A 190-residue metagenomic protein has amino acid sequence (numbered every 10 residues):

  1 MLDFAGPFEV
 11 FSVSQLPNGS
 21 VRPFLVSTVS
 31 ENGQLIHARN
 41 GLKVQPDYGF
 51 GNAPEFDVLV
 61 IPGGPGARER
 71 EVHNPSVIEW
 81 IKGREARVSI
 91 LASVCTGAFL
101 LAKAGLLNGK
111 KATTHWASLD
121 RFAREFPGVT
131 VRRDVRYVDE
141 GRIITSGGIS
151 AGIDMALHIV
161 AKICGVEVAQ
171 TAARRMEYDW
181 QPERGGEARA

Functional and structural regions predicted by a protein language model:
M1-L91, A98-K103, D120-A123, V131-D134 (+1 more regions): Extended, subdomain-level signal for the structured scaffold at the beginning of enzyme domains
E71-P75, T113, A117, G147: Residues at secondary-structure transition points
L91-A92, A112: A short beta-strand/loop micro-motif in the catalytic core of glycosyltransferases that engages the nucleotide-sugar
L106-R124: Short, glycine-/small-residue-rich phosphate/pyrophosphate-handling segment
D134-R142: Glycine/charged-rich beta-loop-alpha catalytic/anionic-binding loops adjacent to active sites
R142-G148: A short glycine-threonine-serine/GTX helix/turn-capping micro-motif
A151: Divalent-metal (often Zn2+) His-rich catalytic cores of metallo-beta-lactamase-fold enzymes
